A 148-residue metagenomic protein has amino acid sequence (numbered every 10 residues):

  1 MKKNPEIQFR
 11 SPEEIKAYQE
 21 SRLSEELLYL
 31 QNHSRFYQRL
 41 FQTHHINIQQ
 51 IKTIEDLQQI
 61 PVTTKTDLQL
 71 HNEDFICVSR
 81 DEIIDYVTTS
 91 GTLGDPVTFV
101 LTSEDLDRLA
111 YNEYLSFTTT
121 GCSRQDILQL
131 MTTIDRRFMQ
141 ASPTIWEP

Functional and structural regions predicted by a protein language model:
M1-T88, G94-Y111, L115-T119, S123-R124: Nucleotide 5′-phosphate-binding alpha/beta core
Y114, T118-P148: Conserved AMP-binding loop of ANL adenylate-forming enzymes
